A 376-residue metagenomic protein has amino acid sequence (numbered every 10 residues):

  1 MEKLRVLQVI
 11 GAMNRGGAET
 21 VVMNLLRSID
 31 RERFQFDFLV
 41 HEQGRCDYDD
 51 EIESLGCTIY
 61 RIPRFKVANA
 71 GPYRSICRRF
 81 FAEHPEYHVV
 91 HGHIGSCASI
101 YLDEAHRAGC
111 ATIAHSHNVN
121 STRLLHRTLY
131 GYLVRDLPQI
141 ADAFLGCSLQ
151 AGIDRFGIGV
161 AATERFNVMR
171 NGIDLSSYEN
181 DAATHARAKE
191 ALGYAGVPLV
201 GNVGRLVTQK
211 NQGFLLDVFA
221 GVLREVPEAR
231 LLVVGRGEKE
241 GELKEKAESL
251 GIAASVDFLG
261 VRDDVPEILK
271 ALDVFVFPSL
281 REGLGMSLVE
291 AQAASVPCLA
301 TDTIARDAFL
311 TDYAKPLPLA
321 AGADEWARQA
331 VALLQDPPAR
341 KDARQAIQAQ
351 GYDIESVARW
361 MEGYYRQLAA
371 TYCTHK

Functional and structural regions predicted by a protein language model:
K3-G16, T20-S75, E238-E240, Y364: N-terminal strand-loop element at the rim of the active site of nucleotide-sugar-dependent glycosyltransferases
E19-N24, P198, N202-G221, E238-K244: A conserved mid-protein helix/loop that constitutes part of the nucleotide-sugar donor-binding site
V40, P297-T301: Short hydrophobic beta-strand element within catalytic cores of glycosyltransferases and related nucleotide-activated
C77, E179-G193, P337: A short helix/loop element that forms part of the nucleotide-sugar donor recognition site in Leloir-type
G92-A98, S116: Short His-centered aromatic/hydrophobic patch
A141-E179: A short, active-site helix/loop in glycosyltransferases that binds the activated sugar's phosphate group
V261, L280: Aromatic "clamp/platform" in nucleotide-sugar-dependent glycosyltransferases that forms part of the donor/acceptor
D307-P337: Change "using UDP/GDP/dTDP sugars" to "using nucleotide sugars
